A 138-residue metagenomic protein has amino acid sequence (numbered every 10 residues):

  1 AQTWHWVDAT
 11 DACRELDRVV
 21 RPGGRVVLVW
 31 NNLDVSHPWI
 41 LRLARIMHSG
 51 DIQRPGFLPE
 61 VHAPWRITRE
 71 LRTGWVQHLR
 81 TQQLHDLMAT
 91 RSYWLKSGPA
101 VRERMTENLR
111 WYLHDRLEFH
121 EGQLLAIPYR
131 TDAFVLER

Functional and structural regions predicted by a protein language model:
A1-T10: A short SAM/SAH-binding and catalytic strip from SAM-dependent methyltransferases
T3, G24-V27, L136: Generic hydrophobic/packing signal
W4, N32-D34, T90: Short, flexible active-site-adjacent loop segments at beta-strand->alpha-helix junctions, enriched in small/polar
D8, Q53, S97-V101: Alpha-helical structural elements of signaling/regulatory helical domains
D11-L79: Conserved catalytic/acceptor-binding region of the Class I
E60-R138: Conserved Class I S-adenosyl-L-methionine
